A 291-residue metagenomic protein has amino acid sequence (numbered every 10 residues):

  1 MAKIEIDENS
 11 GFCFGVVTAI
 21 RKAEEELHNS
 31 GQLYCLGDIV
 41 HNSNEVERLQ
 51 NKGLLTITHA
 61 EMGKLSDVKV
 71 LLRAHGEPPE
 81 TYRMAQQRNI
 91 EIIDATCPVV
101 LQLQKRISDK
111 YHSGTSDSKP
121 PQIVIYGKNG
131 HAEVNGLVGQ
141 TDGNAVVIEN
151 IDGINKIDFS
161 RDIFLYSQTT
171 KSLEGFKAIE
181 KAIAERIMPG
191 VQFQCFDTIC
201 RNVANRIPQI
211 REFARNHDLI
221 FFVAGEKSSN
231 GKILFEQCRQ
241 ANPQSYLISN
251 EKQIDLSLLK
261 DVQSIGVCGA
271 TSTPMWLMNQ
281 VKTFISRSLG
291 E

Functional and structural regions predicted by a protein language model:
M1-E291: The feature marks the mature, well-folded catalytic cores of soluble enzymes
